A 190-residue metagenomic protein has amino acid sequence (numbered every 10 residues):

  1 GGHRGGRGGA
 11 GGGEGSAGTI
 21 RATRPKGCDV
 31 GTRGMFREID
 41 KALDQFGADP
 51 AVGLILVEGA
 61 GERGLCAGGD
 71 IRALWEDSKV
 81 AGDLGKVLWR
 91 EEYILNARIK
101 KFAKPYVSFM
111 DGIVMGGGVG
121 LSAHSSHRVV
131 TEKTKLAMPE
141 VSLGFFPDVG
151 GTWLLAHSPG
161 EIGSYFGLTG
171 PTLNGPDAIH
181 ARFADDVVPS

Functional and structural regions predicted by a protein language model:
G1-E58, A97: Conserved CoA-thioester-binding segment of acyl-CoA-metabolizing enzymes
G27, G59-I94, G144: Glycine- (often His-adjacent) and acidic-residue-rich active-site loop that binds/positions the CoA thioester
A42, E91-F102: Catalytic-core regions built around general acid/base machinery
V57, D70, L121-S122, D177-A178: Hydrophobic/aromatic residues within transmembrane alpha-helices of multi-pass small-molecule transporters
G69-V80, H124-T131, T152, S158-P159: A glycine- and small-aliphatic-rich helix-loop capping segment at beta-alpha/alpha-beta transitions that lines
L84-G85, V129-S158: Short, flexible helix-coil linker/hinge segments at the edges of structured domains or between repeats
I99-L143, Y165, G170-P171, G175 (+1 more regions): Glycine-rich beta-to-alpha active-site loop
V149-S190: Contiguous mid-protein beta-loop-alpha structural module that forms a pocket-lining wall or clamp of enzyme active
